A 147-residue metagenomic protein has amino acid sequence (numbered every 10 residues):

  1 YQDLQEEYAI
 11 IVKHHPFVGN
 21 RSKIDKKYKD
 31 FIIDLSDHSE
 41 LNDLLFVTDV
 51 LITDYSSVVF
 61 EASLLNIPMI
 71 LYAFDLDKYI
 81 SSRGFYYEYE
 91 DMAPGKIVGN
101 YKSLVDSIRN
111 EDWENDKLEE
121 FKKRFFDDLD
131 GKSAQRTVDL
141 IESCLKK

Functional and structural regions predicted by a protein language model:
Y1-S36: Catalytic donor nucleotide-activated moiety binding site of glycosyltransferases and closely related
I10, I52, A62, L104 (+1 more regions): Hydrophobic, well-ordered secondary-structure elements that form the walls of internal hydrophobic environments
I11, I33, V50-I52, I70 (+1 more regions): Hydrophobic/aromatic beta-strand patches that form the interior of the parallel beta-sheet core in alpha/beta enzyme
N20-D30, S57-F125: Catalytic binding pocket for nucleotide-activated donors in carbohydrate/polymer assembly enzymes
S39-V47: Short acidic alpha-helix that forms the nucleotide-activated donor recognition element in Leloir-type transferases
L41, Y101-K102, A134: Residues at or immediately preceding the N-termini of alpha-helices
F46-S56: Acidic donor-binding loop of glycosyltransferase active sites
D130-K147: C-terminal alpha-helical cap of glycosyltransferases
